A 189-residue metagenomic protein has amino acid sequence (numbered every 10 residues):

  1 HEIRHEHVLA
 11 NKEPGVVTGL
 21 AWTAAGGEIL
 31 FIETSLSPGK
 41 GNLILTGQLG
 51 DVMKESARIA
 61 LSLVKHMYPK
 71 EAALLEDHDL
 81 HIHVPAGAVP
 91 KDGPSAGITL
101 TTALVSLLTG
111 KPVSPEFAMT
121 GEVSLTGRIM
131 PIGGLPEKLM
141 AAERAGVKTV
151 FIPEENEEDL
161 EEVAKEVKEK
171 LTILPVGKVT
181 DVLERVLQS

Functional and structural regions predicted by a protein language model:
I3-T18, A25-S189: Peripheral, non-AAA+ core regions of ATP-driven protein-machinery
